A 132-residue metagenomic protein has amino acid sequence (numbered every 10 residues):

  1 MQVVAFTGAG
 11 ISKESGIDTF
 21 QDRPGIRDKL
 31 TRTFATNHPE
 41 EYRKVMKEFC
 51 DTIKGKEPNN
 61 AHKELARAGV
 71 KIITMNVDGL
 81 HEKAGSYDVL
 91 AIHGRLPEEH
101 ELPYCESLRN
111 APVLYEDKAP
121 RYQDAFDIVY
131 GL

Functional and structural regions predicted by a protein language model:
M1-L132: Conserved catalytic core of sirtuin-type NAD+-dependent deacylases
